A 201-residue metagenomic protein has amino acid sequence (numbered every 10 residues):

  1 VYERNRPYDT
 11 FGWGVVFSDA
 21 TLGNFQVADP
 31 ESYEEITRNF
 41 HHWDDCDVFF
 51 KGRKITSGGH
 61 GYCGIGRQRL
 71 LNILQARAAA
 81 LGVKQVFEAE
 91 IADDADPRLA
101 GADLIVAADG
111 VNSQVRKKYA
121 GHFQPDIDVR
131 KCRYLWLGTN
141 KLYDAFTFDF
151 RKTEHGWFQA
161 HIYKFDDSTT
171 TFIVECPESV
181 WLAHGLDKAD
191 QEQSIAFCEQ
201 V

Functional and structural regions predicted by a protein language model:
V1-E3, E34-I36, G52, A120-P125 (+2 more regions): Intrinsically disordered, low-complexity boundary segments flanking structured domains
V1-G12: Glycine-rich FAD pyrophosphate-binding loop
Y2-R4, F87, A107, P177: A secondary-structure boundary/capping signal
D19-W136: Conserved N-terminal helical subregion
I55-H60, G66, L81, D144-V201: Conserved FAD/dinucleotide-binding core of flavoprotein oxidoreductases
L135-L137, F172-I173: Adenylate-forming
G138-Y143: Extended, Lys/Arg-enriched charged tracts that mediate electrostatic binding to polyanionic substrates
